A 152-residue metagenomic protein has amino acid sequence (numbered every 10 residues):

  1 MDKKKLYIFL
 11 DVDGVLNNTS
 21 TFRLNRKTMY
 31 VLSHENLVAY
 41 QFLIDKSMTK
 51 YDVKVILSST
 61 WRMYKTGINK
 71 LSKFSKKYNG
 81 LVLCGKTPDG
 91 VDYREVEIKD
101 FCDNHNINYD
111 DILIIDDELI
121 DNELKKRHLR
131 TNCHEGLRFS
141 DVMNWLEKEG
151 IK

Functional and structural regions predicted by a protein language model:
M1-K152: Catalytic phosphate/metal-binding cores of nucleic-acid and nucleotide-processing enzymes, i.e., regions that mediate
